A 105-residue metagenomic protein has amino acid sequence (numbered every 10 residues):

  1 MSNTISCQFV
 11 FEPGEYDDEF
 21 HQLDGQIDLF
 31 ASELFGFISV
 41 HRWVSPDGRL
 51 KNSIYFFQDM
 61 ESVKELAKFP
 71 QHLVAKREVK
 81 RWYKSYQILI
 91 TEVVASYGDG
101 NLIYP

Functional and structural regions predicted by a protein language model:
M1-K51, M60-K68, K84-P105: Short S/T/G/P-rich N-terminal loop/turn motif that feeds into the first structured element of a domain
A67, K76-V79: Short, flexible helix/strand-to-coil boundary loops that buttress conserved ligand/catalytic motifs in alpha/beta
